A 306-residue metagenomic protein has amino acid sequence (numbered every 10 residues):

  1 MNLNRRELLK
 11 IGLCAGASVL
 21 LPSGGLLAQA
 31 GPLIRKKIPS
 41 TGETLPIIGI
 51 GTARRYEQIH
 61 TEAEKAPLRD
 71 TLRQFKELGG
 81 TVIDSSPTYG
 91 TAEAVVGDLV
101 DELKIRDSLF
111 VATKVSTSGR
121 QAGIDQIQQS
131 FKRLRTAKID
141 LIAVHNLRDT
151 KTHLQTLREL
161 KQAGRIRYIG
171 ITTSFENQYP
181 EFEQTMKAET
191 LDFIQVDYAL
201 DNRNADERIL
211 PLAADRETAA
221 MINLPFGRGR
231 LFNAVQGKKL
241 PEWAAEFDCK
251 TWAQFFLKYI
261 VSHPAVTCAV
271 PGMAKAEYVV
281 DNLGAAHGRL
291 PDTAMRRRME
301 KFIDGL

Functional and structural regions predicted by a protein language model:
M1-G16: N-terminal secretory signal peptides and thylakoid transit peptides that target proteins across membranes
A15-G16, R208-L306: Structured C-terminal cap/extension of enzyme domains
S23-T52, T61: C-terminal segment of N-terminal export signals and the immediately downstream linker at the start of the mature
I38, I50, I83, V96 (+7 more regions): Conserved, mostly hydrophobic/aromatic
P39-G42, G97-R106, F131-R135, K161 (+1 more regions): Acidic (Asp/Glu)-rich catalytic clusters
R54-K65, K114-R120, E246: Active-site mouth loops of central-metabolism enzymes
I59, S118-N204, R208, D215-M221 (+1 more regions): Glycine/proline-rich, positively charged, aromatic-decorated active-site loop/lid region on the catalytic face
D84-L99: Glycine-rich, proline-tolerant flexible connector loops at the mouths of alpha/beta enzymes
